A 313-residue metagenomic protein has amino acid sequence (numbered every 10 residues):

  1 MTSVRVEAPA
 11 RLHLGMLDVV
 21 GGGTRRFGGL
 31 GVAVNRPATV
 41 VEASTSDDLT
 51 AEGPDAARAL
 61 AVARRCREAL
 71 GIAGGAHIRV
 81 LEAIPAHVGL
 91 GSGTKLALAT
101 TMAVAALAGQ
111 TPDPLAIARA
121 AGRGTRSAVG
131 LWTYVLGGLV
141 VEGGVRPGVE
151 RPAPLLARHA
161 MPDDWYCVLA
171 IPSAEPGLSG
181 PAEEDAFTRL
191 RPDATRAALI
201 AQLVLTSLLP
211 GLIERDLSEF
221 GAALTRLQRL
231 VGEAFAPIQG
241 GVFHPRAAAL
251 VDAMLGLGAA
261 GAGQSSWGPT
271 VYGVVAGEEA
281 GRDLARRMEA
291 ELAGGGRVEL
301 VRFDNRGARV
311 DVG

Functional and structural regions predicted by a protein language model:
M1-V88, S92, A105-P114, N305-R306 (+1 more regions): ATP-binding N-lobe of GHMP and related small-molecule kinases
T2-E7, G15, G21-R25, D113-L257 (+1 more regions): ATP-dependent small-molecule kinase catalytic core of the GHMP/sugar-kinase superfamily and closely related
L17, L30-A33, G91, K95 (+3 more regions): Gly/Ser/Thr-rich beta-alpha loop segments that engage phosphate groups in nucleotides
V34-N35, I72, L255-G256, G263-W267: A structural signal for short secondary-structure junctions
V40-A43, A259-S265: Short, flexible, solvent-exposed loop/turn segments with mixed acidic/basic and small polar residues
E82-A106, R126-Y134, A262-S266: Glycine/serine-rich anion-binding loops at beta->alpha junctions that coordinate negatively charged ligand groups
A247, S265-Y272: Small/polar glycine-rich anion-binding or flexible loop at a beta-alpha turn
